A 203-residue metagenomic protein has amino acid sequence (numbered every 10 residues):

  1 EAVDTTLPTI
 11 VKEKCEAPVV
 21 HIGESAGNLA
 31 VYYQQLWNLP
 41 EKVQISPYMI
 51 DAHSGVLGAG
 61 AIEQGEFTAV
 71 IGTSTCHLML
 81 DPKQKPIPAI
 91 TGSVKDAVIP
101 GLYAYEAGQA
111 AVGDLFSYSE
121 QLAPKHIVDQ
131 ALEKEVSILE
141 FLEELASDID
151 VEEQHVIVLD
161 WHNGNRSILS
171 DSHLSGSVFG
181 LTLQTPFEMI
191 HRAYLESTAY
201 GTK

Functional and structural regions predicted by a protein language model:
E1-I10, V20-K203: Active-site core segments that coordinate phosphate-bearing ligands/cofactors across diverse enzyme families
C15-P18: RecA-like P-loop NTPase motor core of helicase/translocase proteins
